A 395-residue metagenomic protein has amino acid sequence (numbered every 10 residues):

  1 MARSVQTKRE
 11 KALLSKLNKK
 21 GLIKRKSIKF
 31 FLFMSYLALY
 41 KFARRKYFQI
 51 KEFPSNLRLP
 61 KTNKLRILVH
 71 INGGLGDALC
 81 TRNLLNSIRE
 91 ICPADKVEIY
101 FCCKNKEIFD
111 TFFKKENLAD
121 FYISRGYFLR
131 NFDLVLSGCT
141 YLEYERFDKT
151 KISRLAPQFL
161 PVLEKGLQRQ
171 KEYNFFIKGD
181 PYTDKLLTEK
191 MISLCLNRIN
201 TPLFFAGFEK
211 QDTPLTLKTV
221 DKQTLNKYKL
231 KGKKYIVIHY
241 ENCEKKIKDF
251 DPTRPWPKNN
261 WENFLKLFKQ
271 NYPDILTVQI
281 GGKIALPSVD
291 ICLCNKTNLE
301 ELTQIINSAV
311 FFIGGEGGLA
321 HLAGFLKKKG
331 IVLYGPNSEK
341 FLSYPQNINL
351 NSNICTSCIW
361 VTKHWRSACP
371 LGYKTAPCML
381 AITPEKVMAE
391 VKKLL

Functional and structural regions predicted by a protein language model:
A2-Y47, L187-F208: Helix-enriched interaction subdomains in cytosolic or periplasmic regions, typified by TIR/SEFIR signaling/NADase cores
R3-S4, K8-K19, K46-E189: Active-site and donor-binding regions of nucleotide-sugar-utilizing enzymes
F31-K64, P214-K227: Short N-terminal or domain-adjacent regulatory/targeting segments
R44, K178-Y235, K374-P377, A381-I382 (+1 more regions): A nucleotide-sugar donor-handling region in carbohydrate enzymes
S87, I91, F208, P214-Q279 (+1 more regions): Core catalytic architecture of nucleotide-activated donor-dependent transferases building glycoconjugates
E107-K114, F128-R130, E145-D148, G282-I291 (+2 more regions): Short loop/helix-cap segments at secondary-structure boundaries that form the rim of catalytic
D249-K340: Donor-binding and catalytic core of enzymes assembling or modifying cell-surface/extracellular glycoconjugates
G324-L395: Nucleotide-sugar donor-binding patch of glycosyltransferase catalytic domains
